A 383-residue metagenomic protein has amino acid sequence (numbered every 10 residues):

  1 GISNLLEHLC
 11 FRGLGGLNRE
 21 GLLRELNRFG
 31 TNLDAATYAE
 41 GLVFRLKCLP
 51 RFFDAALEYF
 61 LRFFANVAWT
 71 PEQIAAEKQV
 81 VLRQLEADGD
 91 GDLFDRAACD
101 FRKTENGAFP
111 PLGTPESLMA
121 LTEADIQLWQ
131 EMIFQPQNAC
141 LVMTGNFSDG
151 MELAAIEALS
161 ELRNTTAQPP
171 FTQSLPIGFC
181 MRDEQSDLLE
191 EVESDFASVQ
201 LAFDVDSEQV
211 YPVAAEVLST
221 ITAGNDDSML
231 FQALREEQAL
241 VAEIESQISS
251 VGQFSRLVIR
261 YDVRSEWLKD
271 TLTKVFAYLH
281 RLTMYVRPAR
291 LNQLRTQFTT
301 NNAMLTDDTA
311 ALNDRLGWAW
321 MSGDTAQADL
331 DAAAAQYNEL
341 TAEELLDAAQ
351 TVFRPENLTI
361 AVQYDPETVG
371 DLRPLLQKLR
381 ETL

Functional and structural regions predicted by a protein language model:
G1-L26, A97, D195, L201 (+2 more regions): Active/ligand-binding-proximal structured segments within catalytic/core domains that scaffold catalytic residues
I2, A35-A39, G107-P110, E131-Q137 (+4 more regions): Short, flexible turn/loop "capping" segments at secondary-structure junctions
N4, L26, F44, F60 (+11 more regions): Buried hydrophobic packing residues in well-ordered domains
G15, R19-M132, T273-A277, M284-R315: Acidic/histidine-enriched segments that form metal/cofactor-coordinating and catalytic pocket/exosite environments
E58-F63, L153-S160, L272-Y278, L375-K378: Short amphipathic alpha-helices in soluble, non-transmembrane regions that often serve as interface/regulatory elements
K103-L112, Q135-P136, C140-S207, V362 (+1 more regions): An aromatic/glycine/proline-enriched structural segment found at the starts of mature extracellular/organellar domains
C140-G145, R290, R295-L383: C-terminal regions of mature proteins
S198-D204, T222-V263: A structural supersecondary motif
